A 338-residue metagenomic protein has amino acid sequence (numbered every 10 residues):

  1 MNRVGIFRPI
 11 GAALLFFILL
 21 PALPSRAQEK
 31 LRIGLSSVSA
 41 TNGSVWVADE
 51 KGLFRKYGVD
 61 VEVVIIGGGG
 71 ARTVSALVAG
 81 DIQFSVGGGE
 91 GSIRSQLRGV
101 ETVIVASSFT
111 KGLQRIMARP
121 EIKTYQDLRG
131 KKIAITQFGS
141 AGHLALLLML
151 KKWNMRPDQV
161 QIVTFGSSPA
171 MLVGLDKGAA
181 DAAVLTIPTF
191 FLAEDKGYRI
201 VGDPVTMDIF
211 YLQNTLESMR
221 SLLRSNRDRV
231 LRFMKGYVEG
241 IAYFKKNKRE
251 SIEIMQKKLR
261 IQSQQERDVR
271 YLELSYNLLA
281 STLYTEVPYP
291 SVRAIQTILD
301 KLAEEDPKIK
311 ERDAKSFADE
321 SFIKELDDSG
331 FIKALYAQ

Functional and structural regions predicted by a protein language model:
M1-A12: Bacterial N-terminal signal peptides that target proteins for export
I10-A22: Bacterial N-terminal signal peptides
A27-K177, D181-I187, I200-P204, I209-F210: Short, glycine-/small- and polar/acidic-enriched structural segments that line small-molecule recognition paths
E62-I65, V269-A280, D313-E325: Short linear loop/turn motifs
E90, P169-Q264: Pocket-lining segment of extracytoplasmic ligand-binding domains
G130, D195, D319: Phosphate-coordinating loops and pocket residues in cytosolic domains that bind phosphorylated ligands
S225-E311: Secondary-structure end/capping motifs
L299-Q338: Conserved C-terminal helix/tail region of periplasmic/extracytoplasmic solute-binding proteins
